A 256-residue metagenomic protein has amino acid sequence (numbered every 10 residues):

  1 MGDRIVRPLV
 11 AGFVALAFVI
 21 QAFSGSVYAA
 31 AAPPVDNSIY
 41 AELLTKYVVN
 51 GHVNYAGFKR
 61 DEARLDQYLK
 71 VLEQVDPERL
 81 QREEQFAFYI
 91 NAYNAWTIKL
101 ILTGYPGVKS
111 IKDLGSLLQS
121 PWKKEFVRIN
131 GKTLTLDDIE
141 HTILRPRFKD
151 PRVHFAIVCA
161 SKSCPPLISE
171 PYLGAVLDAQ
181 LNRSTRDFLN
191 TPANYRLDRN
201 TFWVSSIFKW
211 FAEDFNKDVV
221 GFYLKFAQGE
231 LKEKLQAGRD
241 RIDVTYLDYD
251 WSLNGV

Functional and structural regions predicted by a protein language model:
M1-R7: N-terminal secretory signal peptides that target proteins for export/translocation
V6, A22-S24, K209: Low-complexity, intrinsically disordered tandem-repeat tracts enriched in small/polar residues
A11-A22: Bacterial N-terminal signal peptides
S24-A31: Boundary at the C-terminal end of the N-terminal hydrophobic targeting segment
A32-V256: Interaction/scaffold regions that mediate signaling and macromolecular assembly across diverse proteins
